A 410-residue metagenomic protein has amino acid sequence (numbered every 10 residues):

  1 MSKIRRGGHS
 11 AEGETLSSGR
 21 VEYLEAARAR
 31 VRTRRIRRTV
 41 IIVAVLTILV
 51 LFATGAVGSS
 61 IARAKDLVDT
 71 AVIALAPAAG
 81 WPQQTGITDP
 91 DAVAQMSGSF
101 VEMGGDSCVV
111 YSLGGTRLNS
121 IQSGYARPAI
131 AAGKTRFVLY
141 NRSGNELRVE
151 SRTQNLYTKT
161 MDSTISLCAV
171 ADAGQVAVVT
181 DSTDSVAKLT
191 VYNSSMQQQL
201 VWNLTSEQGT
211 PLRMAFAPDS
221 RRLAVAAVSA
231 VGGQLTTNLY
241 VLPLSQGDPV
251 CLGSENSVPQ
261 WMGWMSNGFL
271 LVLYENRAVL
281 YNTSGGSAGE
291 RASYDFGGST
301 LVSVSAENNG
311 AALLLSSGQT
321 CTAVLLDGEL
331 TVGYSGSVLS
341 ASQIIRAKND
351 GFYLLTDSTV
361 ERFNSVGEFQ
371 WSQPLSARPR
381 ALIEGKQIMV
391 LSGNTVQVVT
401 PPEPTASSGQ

Functional and structural regions predicted by a protein language model:
M1-W81, P402-Q410: Sequence/structural signature of beta-propeller modules and their immediately flanking N-terminal secretory/stalk
S59-S60, S107-V109, N145-V149, D184-T190 (+5 more regions): Structural motif
A71-G86, G114-Q122, T153-T160, Q198-L204 (+5 more regions): A short beta-strand motif characteristic of beta-propeller blades
Q84-A94, S123-T135, S163-G174, Q208-F216 (+6 more regions): Repeated scaffold domains used in trafficking and secretory/extracellular systems, primarily beta-propellers
F100, F137-V138, Q175-A177, S220-L223 (+4 more regions): Hydrophobic beta-strand positions that form the internal "hydrophobic ladder" of WD40/Gbeta-like beta-propeller blades
N119-S229: Non-cytosolic head/periplasmic domains of membrane-anchored proteins
S185-L273, R277-V279: Solenoidal tandem-repeat scaffolds enriched in leucines and small polar residues
S284-L375: Intrinsically disordered, low-complexity segments enriched in Gly and acidic/Ser/Thr residues that form flexible
